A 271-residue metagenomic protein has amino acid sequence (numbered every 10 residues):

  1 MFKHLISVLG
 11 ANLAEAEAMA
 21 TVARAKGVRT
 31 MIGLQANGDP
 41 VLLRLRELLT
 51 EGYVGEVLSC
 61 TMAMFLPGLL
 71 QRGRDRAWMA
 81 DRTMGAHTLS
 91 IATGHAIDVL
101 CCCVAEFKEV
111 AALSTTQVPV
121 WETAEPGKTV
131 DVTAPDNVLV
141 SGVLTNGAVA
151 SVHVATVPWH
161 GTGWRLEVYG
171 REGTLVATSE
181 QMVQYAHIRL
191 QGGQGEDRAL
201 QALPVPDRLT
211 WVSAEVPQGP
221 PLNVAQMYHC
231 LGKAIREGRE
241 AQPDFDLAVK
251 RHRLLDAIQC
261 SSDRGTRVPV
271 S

Functional and structural regions predicted by a protein language model:
M1-N37, G52: Beta-strand-loop-alpha-helix segment that lines the small-molecule cofactor/substrate pocket of alpha/beta enzymes
G10-A11, N37, P67, V157 (+1 more regions): Glycine-/small-residue-rich active-site loops that bind phosphorylated ligands and cofactors
L13, S90-T93, P221, Q242-A248: Conserved loop-to-helix N-cap of the C-terminal "lid" that shapes the substrate pocket in Rossmann-like
A16, L42, A96-I97, V224 (+2 more regions): A general structural signal for well-ordered alpha-helical segments in protein cores
E17-A20, A25, V216, C230-S271: C-terminal helix-rich "cap/oligomerization" subdomain common to oxidoreductases
M31, A36-D131, G265: Predominantly a Rossmann-like dinucleotide-binding segment in NAD(P)-dependent oxidoreductases
I91, V104-E109, S114-Q117, K128-V130 (+1 more regions): Glycine-rich, aromatic-lined ligand/substrate-binding cores of catalytic and carbohydrate-binding domains
E122-E125, V130-D131, L139, L144 (+2 more regions): C-terminal glycine/acidic-rich active-site capping loop/insertion
